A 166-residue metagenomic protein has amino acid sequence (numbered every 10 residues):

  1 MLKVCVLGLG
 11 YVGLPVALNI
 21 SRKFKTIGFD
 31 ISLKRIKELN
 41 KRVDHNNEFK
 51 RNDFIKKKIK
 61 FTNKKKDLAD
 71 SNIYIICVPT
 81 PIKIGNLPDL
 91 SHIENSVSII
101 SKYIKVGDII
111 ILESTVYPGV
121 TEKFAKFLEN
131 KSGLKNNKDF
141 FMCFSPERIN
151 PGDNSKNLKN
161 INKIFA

Functional and structural regions predicted by a protein language model:
L2-K3, K25-I27, I31-I73, P79-P88 (+1 more regions): Conserved N-terminal Rossmann-fold NAD(P) cofactor-binding segment
L9-G10: Glycine-rich Rossmann-fold phosphate-binding loop(s) that bind the pyrophosphate of adenine dinucleotide cofactors
G13-L14: N-terminal Rossmann-fold NAD(P) dinucleotide-binding loop
N19-I20: Aromatic pocket-lining residues of Rossmann-like dinucleotide-binding sites
A69-D70, V106, N160: Alpha-helix C-terminal capping/helix-to-coil transition sites in glycosyltransferase folds
I82-R148: Rossmann-like NAD(P)(H) cofactor-binding subdomain of soluble oxidoreductases
T115, N150-A166: Short beta-strand and adjoining strand-loop segment in the mid-core of the Rossmann-like NAD(P)-dependent dehydrogenase
